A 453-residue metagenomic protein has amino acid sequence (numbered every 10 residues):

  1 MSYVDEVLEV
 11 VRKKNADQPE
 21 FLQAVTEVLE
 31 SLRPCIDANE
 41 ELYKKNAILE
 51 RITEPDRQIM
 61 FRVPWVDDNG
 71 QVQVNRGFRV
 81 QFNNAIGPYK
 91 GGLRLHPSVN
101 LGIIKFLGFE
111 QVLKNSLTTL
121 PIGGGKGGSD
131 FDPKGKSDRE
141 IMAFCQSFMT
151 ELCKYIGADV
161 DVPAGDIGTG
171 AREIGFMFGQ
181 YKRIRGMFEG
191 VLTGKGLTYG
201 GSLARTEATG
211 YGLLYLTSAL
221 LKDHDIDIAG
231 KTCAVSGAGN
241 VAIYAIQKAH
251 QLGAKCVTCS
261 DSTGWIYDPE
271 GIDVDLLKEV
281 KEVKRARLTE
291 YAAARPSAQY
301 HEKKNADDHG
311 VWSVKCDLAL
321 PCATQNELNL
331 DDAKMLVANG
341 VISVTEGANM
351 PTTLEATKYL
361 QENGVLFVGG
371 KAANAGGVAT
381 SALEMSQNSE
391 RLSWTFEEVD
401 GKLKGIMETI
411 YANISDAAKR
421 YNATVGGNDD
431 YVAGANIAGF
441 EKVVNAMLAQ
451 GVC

Functional and structural regions predicted by a protein language model:
S2, A16, E20-Q23, E27 (+25 more regions): Conserved active-site and cofactor/substrate-binding residues in soluble primary-metabolism enzymes
S2-A24, L220, C322, M335-C453: Adenosine-phosphate binding glycine-rich loop
L42-Q71: Structured beta-strand/loop patches that form or line metal/cofactor-binding pockets in enzymes
H96, N115-A229: Glycine/serine-rich phosphate-binding loop and adjoining beta1-alpha1 elements at the start of nucleotide-handling
F106, V160-A164, M187-L192, T258-D261 (+4 more regions): General beta-strand structural signal in soluble alpha/beta enzymes
G196, G201-K315: Glycine-rich phosphate/diphosphate-binding loop of Rossmann-like nucleotide-binding domains
G264-F367, A372: Rossmann-like adenosine-cofactor binding region
